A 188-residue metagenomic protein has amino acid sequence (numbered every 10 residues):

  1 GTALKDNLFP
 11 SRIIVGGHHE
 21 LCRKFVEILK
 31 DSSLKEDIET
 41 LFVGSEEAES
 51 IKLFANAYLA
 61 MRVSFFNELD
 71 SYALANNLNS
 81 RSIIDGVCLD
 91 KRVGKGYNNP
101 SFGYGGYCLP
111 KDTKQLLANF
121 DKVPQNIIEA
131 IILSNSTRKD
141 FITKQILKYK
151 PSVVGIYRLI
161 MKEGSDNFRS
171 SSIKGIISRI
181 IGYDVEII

Functional and structural regions predicted by a protein language model:
G1-I188: Structural/interface elements that position substrates and couple domains in central-metabolism enzymes
